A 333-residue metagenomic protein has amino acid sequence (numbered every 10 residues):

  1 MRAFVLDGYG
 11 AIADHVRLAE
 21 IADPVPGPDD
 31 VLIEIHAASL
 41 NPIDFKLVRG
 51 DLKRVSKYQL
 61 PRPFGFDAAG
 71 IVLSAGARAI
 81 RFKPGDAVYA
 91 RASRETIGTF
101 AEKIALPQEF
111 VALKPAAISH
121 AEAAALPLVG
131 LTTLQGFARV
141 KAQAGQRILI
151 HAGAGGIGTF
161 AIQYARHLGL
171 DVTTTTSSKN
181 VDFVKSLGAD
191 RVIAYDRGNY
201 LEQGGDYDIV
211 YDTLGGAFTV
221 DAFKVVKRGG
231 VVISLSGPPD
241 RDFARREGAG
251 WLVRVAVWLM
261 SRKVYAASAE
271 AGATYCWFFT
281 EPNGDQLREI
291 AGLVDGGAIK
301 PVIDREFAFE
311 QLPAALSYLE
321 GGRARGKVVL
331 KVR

Functional and structural regions predicted by a protein language model:
A22-S39, L52-I97: Glycine-rich beta-strand-centered segment in the early N-terminal region that forms part of a ligand/cofactor-binding
A77-R78, V172-F183, G216-F218, D240-R241: Short glycine/proline-centered loop/turn elements that form peptide/ligand docking sites
R81, A90-A152: NAD(P)H dinucleotide-binding glycine-rich loop of Rossmann-like/cofactor-binding domains, especially the beta1-alpha1
Y89, V210-Y211, I233: N-terminal Rossmann-like NAD(P) cofactor-binding module of classical short-chain dehydrogenase/reductase
L126-R197: Mid-domain Rossmann-like dinucleotide-binding core that forms the NAD(H)/NADP(H) cofactor-binding site
E202-I209: A short acidic, Gly/Pro-enriched loop at the edge of an enzyme's catalytic core that lines a small-molecule cofactor
F218-G296, V332: Glycine-rich phosphate-binding loop and adjacent beta-alpha segment of Rossmann(oid) nucleotide-cofactor-binding
F279-R333: C-terminal hydrophobic helical "lid"/dimerization subdomain of Rossmann-like NAD(P)H-dependent oxidoreductases
